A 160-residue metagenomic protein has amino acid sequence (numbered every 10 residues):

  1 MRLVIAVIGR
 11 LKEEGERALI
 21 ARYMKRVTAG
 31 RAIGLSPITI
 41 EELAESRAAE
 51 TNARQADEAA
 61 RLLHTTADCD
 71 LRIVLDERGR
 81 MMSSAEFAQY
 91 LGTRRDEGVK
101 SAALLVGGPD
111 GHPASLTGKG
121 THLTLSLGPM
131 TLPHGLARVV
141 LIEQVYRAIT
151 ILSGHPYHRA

Functional and structural regions predicted by a protein language model:
M1-R31: N-terminal beta1-alpha1 ligand-phosphate binding loop
I5, I73, G107, L141: Conserved RecA-like P-loop NTPase ATPase core
A6-I8, E41, L105: Short hydrophobic segments within beta-strands
L11, E77-R80, G108-G111: Short glycine-rich anion-binding loops that position phosphate/pyrophosphate groups of nucleotides and phosphorylated
G15-R17, S83-A85, P113-L116, L136: Short glycine-/acidic-enriched loop or helix-start segments at secondary-structure transitions that form or flank
A32-A103: S-adenosyl-L-methionine/SAH cofactor-binding core of RNA-modifying enzymes
A88-G128: A mid-sequence interfacial segment
G111-A160: Structured adenosyl-cofactor binding patch, chiefly the S-adenosyl-L-methionine
